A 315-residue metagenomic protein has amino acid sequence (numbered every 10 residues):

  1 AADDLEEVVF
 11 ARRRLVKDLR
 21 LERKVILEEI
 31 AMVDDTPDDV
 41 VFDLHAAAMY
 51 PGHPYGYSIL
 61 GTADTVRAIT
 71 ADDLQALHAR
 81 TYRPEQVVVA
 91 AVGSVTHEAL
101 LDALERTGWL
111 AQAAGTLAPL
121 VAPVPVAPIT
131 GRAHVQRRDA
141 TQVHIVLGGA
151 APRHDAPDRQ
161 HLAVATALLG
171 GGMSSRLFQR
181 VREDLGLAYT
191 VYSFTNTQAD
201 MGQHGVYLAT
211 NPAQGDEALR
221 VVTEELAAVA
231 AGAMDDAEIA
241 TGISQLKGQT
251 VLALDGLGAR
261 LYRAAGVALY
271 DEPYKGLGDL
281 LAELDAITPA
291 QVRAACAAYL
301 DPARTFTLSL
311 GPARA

Functional and structural regions predicted by a protein language model:
A1, L5, I26, H45 (+10 more regions): Buried hydrophobic packing residues in well-ordered domains
A1-L77, E224, E238-Y262: Acidic/histidine-enriched segments that form metal/cofactor-coordinating and catalytic pocket/exosite environments
L5, Y82, T141, P157-L169 (+1 more regions): Active/ligand-binding-proximal structured segments within catalytic/core domains that scaffold catalytic residues
L5-R14, T107-G115, E224-A233: A common structural junction motif
M49-P51, Y55, I59-A63, R83-H154 (+3 more regions): An aromatic/glycine/proline-enriched structural segment found at the starts of mature extracellular/organellar domains
V88-A90, V229, I243-A315: C-terminal regions of mature proteins
I145-A151, L169-T210: A structural supersecondary motif
L208-D236: Extended amphipathic alpha-helical segments enriched in small hydrophobics
